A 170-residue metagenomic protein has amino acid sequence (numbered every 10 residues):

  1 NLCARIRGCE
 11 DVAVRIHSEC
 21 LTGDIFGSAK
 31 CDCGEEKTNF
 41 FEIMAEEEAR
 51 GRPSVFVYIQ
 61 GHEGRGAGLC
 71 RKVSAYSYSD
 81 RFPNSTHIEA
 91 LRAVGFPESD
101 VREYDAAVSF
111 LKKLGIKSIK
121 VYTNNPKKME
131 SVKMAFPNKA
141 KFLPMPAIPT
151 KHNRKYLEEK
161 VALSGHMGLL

Functional and structural regions predicted by a protein language model:
N1-L170: Catalytic domains of riboflavin
